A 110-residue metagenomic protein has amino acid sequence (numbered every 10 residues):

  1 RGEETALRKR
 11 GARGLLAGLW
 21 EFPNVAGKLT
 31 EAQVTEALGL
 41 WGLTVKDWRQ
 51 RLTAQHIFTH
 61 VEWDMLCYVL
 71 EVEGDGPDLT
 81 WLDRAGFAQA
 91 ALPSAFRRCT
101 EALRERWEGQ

Functional and structural regions predicted by a protein language model:
R1-Q110: Intrinsically disordered, low-complexity, charged terminal extensions of DNA damage-control enzymes
